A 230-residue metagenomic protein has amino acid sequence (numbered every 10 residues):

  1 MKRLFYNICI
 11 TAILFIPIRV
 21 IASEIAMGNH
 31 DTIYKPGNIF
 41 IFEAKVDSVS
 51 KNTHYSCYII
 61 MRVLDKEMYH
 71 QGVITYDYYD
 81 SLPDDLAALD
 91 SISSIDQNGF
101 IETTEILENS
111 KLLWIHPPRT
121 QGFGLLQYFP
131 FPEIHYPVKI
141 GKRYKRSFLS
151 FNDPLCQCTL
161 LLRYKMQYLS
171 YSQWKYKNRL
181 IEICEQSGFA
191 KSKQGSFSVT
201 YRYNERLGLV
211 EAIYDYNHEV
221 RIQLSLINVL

Functional and structural regions predicted by a protein language model:
M1-H30: Bacterial Sec-dependent N-terminal signal peptides
S23-L230: Conserved functional acidic sites
